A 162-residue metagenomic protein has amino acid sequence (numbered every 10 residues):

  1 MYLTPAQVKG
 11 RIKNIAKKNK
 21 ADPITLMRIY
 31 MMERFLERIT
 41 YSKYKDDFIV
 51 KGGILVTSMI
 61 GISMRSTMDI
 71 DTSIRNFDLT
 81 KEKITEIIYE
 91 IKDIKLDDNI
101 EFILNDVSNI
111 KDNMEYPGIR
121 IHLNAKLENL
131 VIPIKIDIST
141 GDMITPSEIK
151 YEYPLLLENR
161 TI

Functional and structural regions predicted by a protein language model:
M1-I162: Compositionally biased terminal segments of proteins
